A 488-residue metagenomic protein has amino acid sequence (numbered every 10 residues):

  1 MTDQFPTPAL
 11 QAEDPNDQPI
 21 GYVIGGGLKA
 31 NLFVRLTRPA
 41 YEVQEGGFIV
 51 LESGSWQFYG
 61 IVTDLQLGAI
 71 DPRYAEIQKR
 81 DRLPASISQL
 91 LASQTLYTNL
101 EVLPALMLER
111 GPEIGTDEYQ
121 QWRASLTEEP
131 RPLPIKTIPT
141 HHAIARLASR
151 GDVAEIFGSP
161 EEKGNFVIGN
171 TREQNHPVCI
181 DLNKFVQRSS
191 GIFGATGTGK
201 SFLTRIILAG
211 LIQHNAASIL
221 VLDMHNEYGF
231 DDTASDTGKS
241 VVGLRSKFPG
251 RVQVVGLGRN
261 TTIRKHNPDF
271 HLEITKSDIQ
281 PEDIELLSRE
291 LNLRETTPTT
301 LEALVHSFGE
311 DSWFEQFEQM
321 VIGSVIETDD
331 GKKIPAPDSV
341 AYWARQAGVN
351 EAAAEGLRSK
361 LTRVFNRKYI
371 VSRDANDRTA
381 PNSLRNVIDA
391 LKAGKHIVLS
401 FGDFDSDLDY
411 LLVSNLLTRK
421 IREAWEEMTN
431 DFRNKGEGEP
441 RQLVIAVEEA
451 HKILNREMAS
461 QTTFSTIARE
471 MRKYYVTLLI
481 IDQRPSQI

Functional and structural regions predicted by a protein language model:
M1-F193, F202-I207, E437-R441, S460-Q461: Basic- and hydrophobic-enriched, low-structure N-terminal and domain-boundary segments that flank ATP-binding catalytic
K163-G256: Glycine-rich phosphate-binding loop of nucleotide-binding enzymes
V186-Q187, H214-A216, K392-G394, G438-R441 (+1 more regions): Short loop/turn elements that form and flank the Walker-type P-loop nucleotide-binding site in RecA-like NTPase cores
I219, V444, L479: Hydrophobic "anchor" residues on beta-strands that sit immediately upstream of conserved functional sites
N226-K239, V255, R259-R469: P-loop NTPase motor domains
P249-V252, H396, V476: Short, conserved active-site loop motifs that form the nucleotide-linked donor/cofactor pocket
G256, P485-I488: Short, glycine/polar-rich helix-capping loops at beta-to-alpha or helix-loop-helix junctions that flank or form
E448, V476, I481-R484: Conserved H-loop
